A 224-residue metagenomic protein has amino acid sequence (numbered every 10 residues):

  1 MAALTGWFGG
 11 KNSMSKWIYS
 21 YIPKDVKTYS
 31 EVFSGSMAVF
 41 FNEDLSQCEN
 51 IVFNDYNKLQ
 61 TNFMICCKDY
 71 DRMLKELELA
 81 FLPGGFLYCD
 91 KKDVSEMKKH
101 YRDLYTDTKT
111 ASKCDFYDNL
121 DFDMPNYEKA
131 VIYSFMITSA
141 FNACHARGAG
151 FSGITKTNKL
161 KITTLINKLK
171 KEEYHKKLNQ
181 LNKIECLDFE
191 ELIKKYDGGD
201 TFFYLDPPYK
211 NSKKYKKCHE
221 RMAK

Functional and structural regions predicted by a protein language model:
M1-M14, M73-Y204, P208-S212: SAM-dependent nucleic-acid methyltransferase catalytic core
M1-P23, F40, L45: S-adenosyl-L-methionine
Y19, H175, I193, A223-K224: Short amphipathic alpha-helical segments and helix-helix/interface helices
S20, D25-T110, N158: SAM cofactor-binding core of SAM-dependent methyltransferases, primarily the Rossmann-like beta-alpha-beta module
D44-L45, I65-C66, D197-G198, Y215-K217: Short amphipathic alpha-helical segments
N50, F202, Y209-K224: SAM-dependent methyltransferase catalytic-core segment centered on the flexible catalytic loop and adjoining short
